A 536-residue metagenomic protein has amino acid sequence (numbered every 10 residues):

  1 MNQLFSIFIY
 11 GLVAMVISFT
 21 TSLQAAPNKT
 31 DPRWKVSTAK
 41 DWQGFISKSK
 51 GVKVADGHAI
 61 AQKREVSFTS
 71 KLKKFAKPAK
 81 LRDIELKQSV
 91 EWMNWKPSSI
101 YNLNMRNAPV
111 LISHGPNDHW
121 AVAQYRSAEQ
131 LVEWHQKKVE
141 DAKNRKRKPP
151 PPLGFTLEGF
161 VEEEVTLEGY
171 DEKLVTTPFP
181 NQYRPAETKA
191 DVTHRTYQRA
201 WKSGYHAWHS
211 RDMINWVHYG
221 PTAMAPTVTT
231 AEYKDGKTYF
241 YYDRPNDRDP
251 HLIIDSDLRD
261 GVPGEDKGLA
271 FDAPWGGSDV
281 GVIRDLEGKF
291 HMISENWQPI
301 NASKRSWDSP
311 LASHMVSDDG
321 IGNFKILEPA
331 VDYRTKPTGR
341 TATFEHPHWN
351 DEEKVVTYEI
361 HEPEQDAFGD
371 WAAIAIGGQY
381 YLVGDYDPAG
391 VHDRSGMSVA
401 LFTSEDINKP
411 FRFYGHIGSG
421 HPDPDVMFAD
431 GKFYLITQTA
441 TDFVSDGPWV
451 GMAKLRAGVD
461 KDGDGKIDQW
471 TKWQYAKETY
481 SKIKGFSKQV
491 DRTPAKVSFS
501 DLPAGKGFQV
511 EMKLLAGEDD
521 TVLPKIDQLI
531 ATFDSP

Functional and structural regions predicted by a protein language model:
I9-S18: Bacterial N-terminal signal peptides
A26-A108, A123-H135, V139-K146, A429 (+1 more regions): Beta-strand-rich ligand- or partner-binding modules with a strong bias toward extracellular/periplasmic carbohydrate
I84-K87, N107-E133, G154-Q198, H218-T222 (+11 more regions): Hydrophobic core segments of beta-strands in well-ordered, beta-rich domains
M93-K96, I214-H218, L258-D266, D319-I326 (+2 more regions): Beta-strand initiation motifs
W95, A128, V132-R199, R334-P363 (+4 more regions): Surface-exposed intrinsically disordered loops and tails
I100-N104, G220-M224, L269-P274, H361-Q365 (+1 more regions): Surface loop/turn motifs at the tips and blade-to-blade linkers of beta-strand repeat domains
G204-R211, H251-L258, P310-G320, G396-I407 (+1 more regions): Beta-propeller blade signature
H218-A223, V262-F271, F324-F344, R412-G418 (+1 more regions): Beta-propeller fold detector
